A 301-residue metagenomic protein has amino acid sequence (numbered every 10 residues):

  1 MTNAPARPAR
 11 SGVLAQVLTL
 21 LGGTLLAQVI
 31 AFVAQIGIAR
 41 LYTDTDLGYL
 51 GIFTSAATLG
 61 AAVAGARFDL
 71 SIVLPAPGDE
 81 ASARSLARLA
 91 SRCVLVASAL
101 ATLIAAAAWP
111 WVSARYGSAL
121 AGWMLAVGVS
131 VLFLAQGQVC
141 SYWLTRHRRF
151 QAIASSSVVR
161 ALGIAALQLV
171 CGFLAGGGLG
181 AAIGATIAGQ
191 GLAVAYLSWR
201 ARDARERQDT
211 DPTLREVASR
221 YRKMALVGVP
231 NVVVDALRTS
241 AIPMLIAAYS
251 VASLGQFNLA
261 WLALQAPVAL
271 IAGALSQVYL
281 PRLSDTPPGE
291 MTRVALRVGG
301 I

Functional and structural regions predicted by a protein language model:
T2-A9, V13, S155, L179-T186 (+3 more regions): Interhelical loop/hinge segments that connect adjacent transmembrane helices in multipass membrane
N3, S11-A66, T102, A106 (+2 more regions): Signature of the first transmembrane helix
Q16-T24, T54, T58, V94 (+9 more regions): Residue-level signature of transmembrane alpha-helical cores of multipass secondary-active transporters and flippases
A39-L50, G78-L89, A99-G128, L174-I183: Membrane-interface helix-capping segments at transmembrane helix termini in multi-pass transporters
V63-A81, R146, A260, L264-G289: Helix-loop junctions and terminal segments of transmembrane helices in multi-pass membrane transport/translocation
D69-I72, V139-R146, F150, V170-L174 (+2 more regions): C-terminal transmembrane helix end/exit motif
L74, F133-V159, S284-P288: Membrane-interface junctions at transmembrane-helix termini in multi-pass inner-membrane proteins
A121-G128, A154-E206: Hydrophobic alpha-helical transmembrane segments
